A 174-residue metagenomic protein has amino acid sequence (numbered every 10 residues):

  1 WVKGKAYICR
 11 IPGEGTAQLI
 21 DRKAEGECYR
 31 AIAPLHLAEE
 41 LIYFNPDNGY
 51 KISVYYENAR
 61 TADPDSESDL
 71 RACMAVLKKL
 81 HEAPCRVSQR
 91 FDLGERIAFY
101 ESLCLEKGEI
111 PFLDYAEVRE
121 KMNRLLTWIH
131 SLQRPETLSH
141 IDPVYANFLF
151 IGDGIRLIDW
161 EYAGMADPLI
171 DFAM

Functional and structural regions predicted by a protein language model:
W1-G94, E101, G108-E117: ATP-binding pocket architecture of kinase catalytic cores
V2-K3, H36, D142, N147 (+1 more regions): Conserved functional loop/turn residues at catalytic and ligand-binding sites
G4, N48, R134-E136, D153-G154: Conserved catalytic motifs of the protein kinase core domain
R10, E25, H140-D142, N147 (+2 more regions): Acidic active-site catalytic centers that drive phospho-/nucleotidyl reactions and related ester hydrolyses
L19, T137, I151-M174: Active-site Asp-x-Gly
E39-I42, S139, I158: A short, local hydrophobic-aromatic micro-motif
I42-Y43, W128-I129, G164: Short secondary-structure boundary/capping segments
E82-I141, A146, I151: An alpha-helical support segment within catalytic cores of ATP-dependent transferases
